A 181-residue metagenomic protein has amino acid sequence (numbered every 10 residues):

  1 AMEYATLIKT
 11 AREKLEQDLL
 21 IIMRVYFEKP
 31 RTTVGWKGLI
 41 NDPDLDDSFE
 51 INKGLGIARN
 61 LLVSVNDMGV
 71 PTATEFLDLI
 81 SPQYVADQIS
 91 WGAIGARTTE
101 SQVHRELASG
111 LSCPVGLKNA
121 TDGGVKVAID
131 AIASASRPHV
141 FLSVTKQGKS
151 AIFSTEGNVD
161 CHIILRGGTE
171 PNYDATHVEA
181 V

Functional and structural regions predicted by a protein language model:
E3-E179: Active-site-facing alpha/beta catalytic cores
